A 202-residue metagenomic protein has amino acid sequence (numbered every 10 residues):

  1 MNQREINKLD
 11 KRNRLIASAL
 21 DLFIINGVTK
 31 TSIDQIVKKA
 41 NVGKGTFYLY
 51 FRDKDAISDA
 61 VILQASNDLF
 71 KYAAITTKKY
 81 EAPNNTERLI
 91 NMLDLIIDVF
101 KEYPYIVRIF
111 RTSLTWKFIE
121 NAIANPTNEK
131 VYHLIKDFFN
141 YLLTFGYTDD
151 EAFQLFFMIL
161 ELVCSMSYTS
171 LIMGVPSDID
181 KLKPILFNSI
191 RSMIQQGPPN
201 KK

Functional and structural regions predicted by a protein language model:
M1-D10, P198-K202: N-terminal intrinsically disordered/low-complexity leader segments
K11, L15-F23, A65, I96: Short hydrophobic clusters on alpha-helical segments that form packing/core surfaces in small helical domains
R14, L22-A56, A60: Helix-turn-helix
F51, S58-D68, F110, T127: Alpha-helical DNA-contacting segments of helix-turn-helix folds
A60, A74-E102, I159: Hydrophobic alpha-helical connector segments
N67, K71-A74, F118-F145, F153-F157 (+1 more regions): Amphipathic alpha-helical packing segments from all-alpha helical-bundle domains
D98-K136, I172: Short secondary-structure transition hinges
R111, L142-S189, N200-K202: Hydrophobic/aromatic-rich alpha-helical bundle segments in the mid-to-C-terminal region
